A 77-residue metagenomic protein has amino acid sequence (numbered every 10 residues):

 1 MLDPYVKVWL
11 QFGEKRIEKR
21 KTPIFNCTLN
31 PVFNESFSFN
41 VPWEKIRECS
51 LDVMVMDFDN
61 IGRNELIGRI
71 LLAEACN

Functional and structural regions predicted by a protein language model:
P4-L10: Extended low-complexity, serine/threonine- and proline-enriched intrinsically disordered segments
Y5, E18-L29, F33-N40, L51-N77: C2 and C2-like phospholipid-binding beta-sandwich domains
L10-F12, N60: Short acidic, glycine-rich loop/turn motifs
N40-I46: Short, surface-exposed loop/turn segments at beta-strand-coil junctions that are enriched for proline with nearby
